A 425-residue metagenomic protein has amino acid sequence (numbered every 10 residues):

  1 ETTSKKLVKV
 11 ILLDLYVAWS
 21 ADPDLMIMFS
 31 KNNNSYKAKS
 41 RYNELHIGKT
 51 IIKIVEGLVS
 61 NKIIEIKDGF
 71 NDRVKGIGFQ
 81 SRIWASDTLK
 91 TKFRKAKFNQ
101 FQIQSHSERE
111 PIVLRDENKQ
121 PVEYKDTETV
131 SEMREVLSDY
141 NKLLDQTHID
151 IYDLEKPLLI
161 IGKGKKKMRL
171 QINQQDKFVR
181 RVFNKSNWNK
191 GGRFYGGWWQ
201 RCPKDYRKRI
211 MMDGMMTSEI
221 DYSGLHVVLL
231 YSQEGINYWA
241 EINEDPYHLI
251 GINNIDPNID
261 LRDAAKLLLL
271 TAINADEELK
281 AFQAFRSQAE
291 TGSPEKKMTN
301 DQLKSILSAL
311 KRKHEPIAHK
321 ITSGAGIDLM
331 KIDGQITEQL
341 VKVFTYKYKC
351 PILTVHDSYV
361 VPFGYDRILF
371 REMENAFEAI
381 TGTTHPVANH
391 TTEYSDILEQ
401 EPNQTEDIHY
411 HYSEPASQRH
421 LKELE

Functional and structural regions predicted by a protein language model:
T3, V17, P23-G48, G197-T322: Helical catalytic core of nucleic-acid polymerases
I52-E56, V341: Short, hydrophobic-biased segments on the C-terminal half of alpha helices that form "recognition helices"
V55-R73, C350-L353: A short, conserved structural fragment
Q80-L261, S358, M373: Acidic, glycine-rich two-metal-ion catalytic cores of nucleic acid-processing enzymes
D221-Y222, C350-P362: Catalytic palm active-site di-aspartate
D276-A281, D366-E425: C-terminal polymerase-core module
H319-I336: Adenine-nucleotide phosphate-binding core of ATP-dependent small-molecule kinases
Q335-V355: Active-site palm subdomain of RNA-directed nucleic acid polymerases
